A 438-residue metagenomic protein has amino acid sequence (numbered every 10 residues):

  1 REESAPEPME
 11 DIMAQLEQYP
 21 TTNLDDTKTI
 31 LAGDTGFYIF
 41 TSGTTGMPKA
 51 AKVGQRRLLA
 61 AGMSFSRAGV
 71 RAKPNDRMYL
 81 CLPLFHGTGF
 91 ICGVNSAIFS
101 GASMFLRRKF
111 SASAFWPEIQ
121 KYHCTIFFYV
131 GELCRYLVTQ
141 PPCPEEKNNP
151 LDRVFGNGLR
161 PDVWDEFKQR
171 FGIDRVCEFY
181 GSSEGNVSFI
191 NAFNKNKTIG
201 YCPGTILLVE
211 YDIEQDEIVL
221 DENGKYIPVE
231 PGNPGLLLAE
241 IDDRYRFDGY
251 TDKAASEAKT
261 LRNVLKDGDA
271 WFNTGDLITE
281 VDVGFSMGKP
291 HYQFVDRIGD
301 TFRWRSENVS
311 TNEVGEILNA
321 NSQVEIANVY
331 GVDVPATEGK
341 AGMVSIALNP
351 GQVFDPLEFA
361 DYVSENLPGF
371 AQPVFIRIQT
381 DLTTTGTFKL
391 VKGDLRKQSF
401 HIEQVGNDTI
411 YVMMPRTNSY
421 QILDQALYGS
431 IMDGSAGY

Functional and structural regions predicted by a protein language model:
R1-Q18, V130, P142, N149 (+1 more regions): Structural core segment of the AMP-binding/adenylate-forming
E2-E7, E17-F40, M47, R71-R77: Conserved pre-ATP/AMP-binding loop-to-beta segment of ANL
A14, F99, P117, K121-Y129 (+4 more regions): Gly/Ser/Thr-rich phosphate-binding loop
Y19, N23, A51-K73, C81 (+1 more regions): Conserved structural elements of the adenylate-forming
L59-R77, F85-T125: Conserved AMP-binding/adenylation subdomain of ANL enzymes
F127, G181, I241-A371, D381-L390 (+1 more regions): AMP-binding/adenylate-forming catalytic core of the ANL superfamily
L208-L238, R246-Y250, D282-K289, Q352-P356: Conserved beta-loop-beta connector loops within the AMP-binding
L367-L390, D408-S435: AMP-binding/adenylate-forming catalytic domain of the ANL superfamily
